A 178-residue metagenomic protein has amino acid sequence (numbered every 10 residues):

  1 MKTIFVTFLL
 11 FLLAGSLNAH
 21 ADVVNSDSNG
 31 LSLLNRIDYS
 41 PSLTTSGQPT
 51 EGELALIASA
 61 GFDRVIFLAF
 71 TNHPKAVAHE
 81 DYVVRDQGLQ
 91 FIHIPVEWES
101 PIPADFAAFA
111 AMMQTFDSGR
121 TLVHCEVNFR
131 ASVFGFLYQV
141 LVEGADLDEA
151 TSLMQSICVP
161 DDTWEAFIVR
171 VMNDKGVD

Functional and structural regions predicted by a protein language model:
M1-I4: Positively charged n-region of N-terminal signal peptides that target proteins for export
T7-S16: Bacterial N-terminal signal peptides
A19-T121, F134-D178: Cys-dependent protein tyrosine phosphatase-like superfamily
L122-S132: A phosphate-binding catalytic loop at a beta-strand-loop-alpha-helix junction that coordinates phosphoryl groups
